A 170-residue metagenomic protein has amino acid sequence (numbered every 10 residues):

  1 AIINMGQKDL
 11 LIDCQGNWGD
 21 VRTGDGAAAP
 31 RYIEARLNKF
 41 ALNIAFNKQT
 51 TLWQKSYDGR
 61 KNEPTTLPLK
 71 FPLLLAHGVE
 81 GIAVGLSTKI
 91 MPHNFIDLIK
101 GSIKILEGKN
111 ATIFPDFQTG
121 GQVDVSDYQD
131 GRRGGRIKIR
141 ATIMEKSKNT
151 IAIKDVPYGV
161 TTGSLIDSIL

Functional and structural regions predicted by a protein language model:
A1-G134: Catalytic phosphate-handling regions of large nucleic-acid enzymes and associated NTPases
R136-L170: Gly/Lys-enriched N-terminal cap/neck module of very large, oligomeric protein machines
